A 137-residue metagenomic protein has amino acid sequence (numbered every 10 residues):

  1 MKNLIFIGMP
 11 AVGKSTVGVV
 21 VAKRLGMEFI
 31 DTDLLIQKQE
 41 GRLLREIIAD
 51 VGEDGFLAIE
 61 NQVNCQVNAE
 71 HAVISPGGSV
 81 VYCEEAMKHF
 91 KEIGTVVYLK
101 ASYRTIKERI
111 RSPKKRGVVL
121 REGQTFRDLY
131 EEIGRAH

Functional and structural regions predicted by a protein language model:
F6: Hydrophobic anchor at the beta1->P-loop junction of P-loop NTPases
M9: P-loop (Walker A) phosphate-binding loop of NTP-binding proteins
S15: Walker A/P-loop
T32-V80, E84-K91, R116-R121, T125-R127: ATP-dependent small-molecule kinase phosphotransfer cores that center on conserved nucleotide phosphate-binding segments
F90-P113: Conserved phosphate-donor/acceptor-positioning beta-strand/loop module used by diverse small-molecule
A136-H137: Conserved small/polar residues in nucleotide/adenosyl-binding loops
